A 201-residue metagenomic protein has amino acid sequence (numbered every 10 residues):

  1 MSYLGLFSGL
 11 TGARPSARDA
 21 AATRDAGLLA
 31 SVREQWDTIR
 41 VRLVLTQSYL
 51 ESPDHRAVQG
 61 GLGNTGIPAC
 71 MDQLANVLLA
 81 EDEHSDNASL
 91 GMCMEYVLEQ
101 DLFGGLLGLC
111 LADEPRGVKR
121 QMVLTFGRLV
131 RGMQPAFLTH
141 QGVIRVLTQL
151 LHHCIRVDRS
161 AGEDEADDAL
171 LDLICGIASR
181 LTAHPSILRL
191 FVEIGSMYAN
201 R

Functional and structural regions predicted by a protein language model:
S2-R201: Elongated alpha-helical scaffolds that mediate protein-protein interactions in large eukaryotic proteins, primarily
